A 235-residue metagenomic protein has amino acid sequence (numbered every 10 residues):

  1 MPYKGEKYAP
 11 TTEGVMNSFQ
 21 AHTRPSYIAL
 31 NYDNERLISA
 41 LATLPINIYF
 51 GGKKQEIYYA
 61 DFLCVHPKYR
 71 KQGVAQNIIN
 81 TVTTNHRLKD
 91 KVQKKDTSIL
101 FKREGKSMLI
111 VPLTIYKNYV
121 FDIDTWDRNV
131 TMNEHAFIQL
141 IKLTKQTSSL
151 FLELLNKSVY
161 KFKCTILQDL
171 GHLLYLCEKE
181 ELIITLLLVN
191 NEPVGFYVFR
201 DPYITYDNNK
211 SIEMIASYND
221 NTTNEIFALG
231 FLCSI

Functional and structural regions predicted by a protein language model:
M1-L155, K163-L173, C233-S234: An N-terminus-focused feature that recognizes amino-terminal "leader" regions
A40, P193-F196: Short glycine-/small-residue motifs
A42-P45, V198-Y203: Short beta->alpha transition motifs characteristic of CBS
F50, Y203-I204: Short proline/glycine-enriched turn/loop segments at secondary-structure junctions
Q55-P67, D207-E225, L229: Conserved acetyl-CoA binding element of GNAT-fold acetyltransferases
K157-Y160, E180, I212: Eukaryotic modular interaction domains in large regulatory/scaffold proteins
K179-L187: Beta-propeller domains
L187-V194, I204-S211, T222, L232-I235: Compact beta-rich and alpha/beta scaffold cores in large eukaryotic transport/transcription complexes and associated
